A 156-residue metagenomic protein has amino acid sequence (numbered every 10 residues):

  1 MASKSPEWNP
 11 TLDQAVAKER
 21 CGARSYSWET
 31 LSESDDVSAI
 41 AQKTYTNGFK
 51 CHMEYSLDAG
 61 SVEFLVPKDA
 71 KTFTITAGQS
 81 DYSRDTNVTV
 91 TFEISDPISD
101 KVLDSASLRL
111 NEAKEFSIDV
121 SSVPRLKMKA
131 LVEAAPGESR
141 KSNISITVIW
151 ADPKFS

Functional and structural regions predicted by a protein language model:
S3-S156: Gly-Asp-aromatic-enriched flexible segments
